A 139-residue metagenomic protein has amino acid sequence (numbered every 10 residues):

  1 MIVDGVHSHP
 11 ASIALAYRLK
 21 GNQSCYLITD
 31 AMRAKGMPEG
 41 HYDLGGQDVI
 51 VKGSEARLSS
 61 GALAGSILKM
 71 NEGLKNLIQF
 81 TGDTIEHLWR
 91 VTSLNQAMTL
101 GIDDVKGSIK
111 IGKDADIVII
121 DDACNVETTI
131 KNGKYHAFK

Functional and structural regions predicted by a protein language model:
M1-T92, M98-D103, I120-N125: Active-site-adjacent C-terminal substructures of enzyme catalytic domains
M98, S108-K139: C-terminal cap of metal-dependent C-N hydrolases
